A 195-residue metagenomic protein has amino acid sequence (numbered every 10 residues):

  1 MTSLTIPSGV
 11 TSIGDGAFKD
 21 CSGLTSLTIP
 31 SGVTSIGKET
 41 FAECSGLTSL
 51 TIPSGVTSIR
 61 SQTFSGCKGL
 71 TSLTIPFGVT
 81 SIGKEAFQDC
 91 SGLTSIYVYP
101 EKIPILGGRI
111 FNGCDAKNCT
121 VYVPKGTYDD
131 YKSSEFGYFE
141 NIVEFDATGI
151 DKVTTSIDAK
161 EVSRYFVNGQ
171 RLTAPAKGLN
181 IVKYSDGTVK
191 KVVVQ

Functional and structural regions predicted by a protein language model:
M1-S12, S22-S35, S45-S58, K68-S81 (+3 more regions): Structural signature of tandem-repeat unit edges
G14-K19, G37-A42, R60-S65, G83-Q88 (+1 more regions): Consensus positions within tandem repeat domains that build extended binding/scaffold surfaces
I105-G113, L172: Short, T/G/N/S-enriched strand-turn elements that build extracellular solenoid repeat scaffolds
S133-G149: A recurrent domain-boundary module in secreted/ectodomain proteins
F145-R164, N168: Residue-level detector of functionally pivotal "anchor" positions at catalytic/ligand-binding pockets or at interdomain
L172-T173, K190: Generic structural signal for well-ordered beta-strand positions
A176-N180: A glycine-anchored, Pro-Gly-centered beta-turn/N-cap motif
I181-Q195: C-terminal tail/sorting-segment detector
